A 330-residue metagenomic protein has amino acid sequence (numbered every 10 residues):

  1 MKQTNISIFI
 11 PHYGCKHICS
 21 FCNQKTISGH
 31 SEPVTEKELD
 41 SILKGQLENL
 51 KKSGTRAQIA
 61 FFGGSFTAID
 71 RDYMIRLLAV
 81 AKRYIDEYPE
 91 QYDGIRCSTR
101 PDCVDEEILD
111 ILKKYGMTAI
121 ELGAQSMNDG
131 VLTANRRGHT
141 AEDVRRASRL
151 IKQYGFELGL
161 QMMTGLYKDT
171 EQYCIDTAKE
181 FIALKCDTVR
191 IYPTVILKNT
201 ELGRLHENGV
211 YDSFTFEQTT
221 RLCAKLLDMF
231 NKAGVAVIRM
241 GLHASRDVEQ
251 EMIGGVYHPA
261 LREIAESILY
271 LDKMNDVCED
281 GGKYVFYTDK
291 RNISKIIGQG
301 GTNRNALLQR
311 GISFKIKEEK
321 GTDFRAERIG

Functional and structural regions predicted by a protein language model:
M1-S28, G45-T67, R96-R100, M117-A119 (+1 more regions): N-terminal pre-triad scaffold of radical SAM enzymes
K2-T4, G209-G330: Auxiliary Fe-S-binding modules of radical SAM enzymes
Q3, G54-R56, E90-G94, M117 (+5 more regions): A general structural motif
I10-G14, Y192-L197, H243: Short glycine-enriched loops at secondary-structure junctions
K16-C19, L197-G203, V248-Q250: Short acidic/His/Gly/Ser-rich catalytic and metal-binding motifs that mark active-site loops of diverse hydrolases
I27-S41, G63-Y88, Y92-I191, K198-E217: Conserved non-cysteine loop/helix-boundary elements of the Radical SAM core domain that shape
Q46-L50, I85, F230: Conserved hydrophobic residues forming the short capping helix/wall of the S-adenosyl-L-methionine
Q58-A60, R96, G159-Q161, R190 (+3 more regions): A structural signal for isolated positions on well-ordered beta-strands in alpha/beta enzyme cores
